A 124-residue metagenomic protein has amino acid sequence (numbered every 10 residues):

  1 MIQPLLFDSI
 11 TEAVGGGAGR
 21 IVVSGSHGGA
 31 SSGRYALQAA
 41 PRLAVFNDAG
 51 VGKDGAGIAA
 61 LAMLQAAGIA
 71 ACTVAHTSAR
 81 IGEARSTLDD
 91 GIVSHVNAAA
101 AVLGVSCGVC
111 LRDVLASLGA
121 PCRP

Functional and structural regions predicted by a protein language model:
M1-P124: Residues that scaffold, gate, or flank divalent-cation-dependent active/transport sites
